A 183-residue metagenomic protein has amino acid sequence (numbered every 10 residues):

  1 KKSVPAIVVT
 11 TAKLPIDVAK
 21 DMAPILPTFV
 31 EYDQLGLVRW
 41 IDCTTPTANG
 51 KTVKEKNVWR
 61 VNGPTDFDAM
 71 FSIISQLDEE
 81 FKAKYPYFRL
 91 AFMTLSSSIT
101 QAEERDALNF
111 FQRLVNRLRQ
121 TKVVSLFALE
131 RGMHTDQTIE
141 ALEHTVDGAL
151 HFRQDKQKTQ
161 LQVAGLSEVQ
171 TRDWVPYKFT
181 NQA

Functional and structural regions predicted by a protein language model:
K1-K2, V30-Q34, E80-K84, R117-T121 (+1 more regions): Conserved catalytic network of the ASCE P-loop NTPase/AAA+ motor domain
K1-N62: Conserved P-loop
P5, L37, P86-R89, Q120-A128: Loop/turn-to-beta-strand initiation segments
V8-T11, I41, S98-T100, S125-E130 (+1 more regions): Conserved beta-strand segments of the P-loop GTPase G domain that flank and frequently precede/overlap
A12-I16, T45-N49, L95-S97, R131-T135 (+2 more regions): Conserved nucleotide-binding/hydrolysis micro-motifs of P-loop NTPases
D17-D21, T100-E103, D136-I139: A short acidic (Asp/Glu
P46-N116: Phosphate-binding/switch loop-helix module in NTP-utilizing enzymes
V123-V124, A128-A183: Phosphate-binding/switch region of NTP-binding enzymes
